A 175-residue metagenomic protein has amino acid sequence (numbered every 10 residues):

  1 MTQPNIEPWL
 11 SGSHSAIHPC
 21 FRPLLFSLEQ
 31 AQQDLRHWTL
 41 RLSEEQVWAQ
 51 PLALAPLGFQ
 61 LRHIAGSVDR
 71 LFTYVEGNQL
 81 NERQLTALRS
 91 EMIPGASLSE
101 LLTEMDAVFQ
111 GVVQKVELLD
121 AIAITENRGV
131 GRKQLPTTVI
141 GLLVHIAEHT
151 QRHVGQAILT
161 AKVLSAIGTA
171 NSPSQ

Functional and structural regions predicted by a protein language model:
T2-S11, F21, L25-E29, R36 (+2 more regions): Short, contiguous alpha-helical
L28, Q32, T39, M105 (+1 more regions): Hydrophobic alpha-helical core bundles mediating ligand binding, dimerization, or RNAP-core interactions
Q33, E44-V47, D69, Q110 (+2 more regions): Generic structural signal for secondary-structure transition and capping sites
H37, R41-L42, S97: Residue-level detection of beta-strand scaffold positions
S90-V130, T138-H149: Acidic/histidine-rich alpha-helical segments that form the ligand environment of transition-metal centers
